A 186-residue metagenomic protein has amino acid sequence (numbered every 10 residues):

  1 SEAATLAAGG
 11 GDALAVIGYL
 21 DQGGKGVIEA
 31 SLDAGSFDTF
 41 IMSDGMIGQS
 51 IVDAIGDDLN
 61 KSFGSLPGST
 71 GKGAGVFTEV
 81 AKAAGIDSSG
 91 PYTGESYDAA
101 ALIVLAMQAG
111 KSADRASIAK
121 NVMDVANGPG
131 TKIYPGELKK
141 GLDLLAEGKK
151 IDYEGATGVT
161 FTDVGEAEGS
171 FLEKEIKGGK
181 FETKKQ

Functional and structural regions predicted by a protein language model:
S1-Q186: Extracytosolic ligand-binding ectodomains
